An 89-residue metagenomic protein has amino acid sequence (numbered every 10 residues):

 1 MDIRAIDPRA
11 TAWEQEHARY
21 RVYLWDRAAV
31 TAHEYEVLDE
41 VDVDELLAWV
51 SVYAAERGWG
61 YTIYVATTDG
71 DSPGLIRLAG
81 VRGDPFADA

Functional and structural regions predicted by a protein language model:
M1-H17, A87-A89: Short N-terminal "domain-start" leader segments that mark the transition from disordered tails or signal peptides into
A5-D7, T31, L46-A48: Sparse, context-dependent recognition of short Cys/His-centered cofactor- or disulfide-binding micro-motifs
I6, V50, L78-V81: Low-complexity, intrinsically disordered/propeptide-like segments
T11-H33: Short aromatic-glycine-(Arg/Gly/Cys) micro-motifs in beta-strand/loop hairpins
W25-R27, D39-E40, S51, A66-S72 (+1 more regions): Helix-coil modules at protein/domain termini and other flexible surface or pore-lining loops, especially C-terminal
V30-D44: A short, exposed loop/beta-hairpin motif centered on an aromatic-Gly-Thr core
V41-R57: A short, charged, amphipathic alpha-helix used as a generic interaction element across diverse proteins
E56-A89: Short, mixed-charge low-complexity intrinsically disordered segments
